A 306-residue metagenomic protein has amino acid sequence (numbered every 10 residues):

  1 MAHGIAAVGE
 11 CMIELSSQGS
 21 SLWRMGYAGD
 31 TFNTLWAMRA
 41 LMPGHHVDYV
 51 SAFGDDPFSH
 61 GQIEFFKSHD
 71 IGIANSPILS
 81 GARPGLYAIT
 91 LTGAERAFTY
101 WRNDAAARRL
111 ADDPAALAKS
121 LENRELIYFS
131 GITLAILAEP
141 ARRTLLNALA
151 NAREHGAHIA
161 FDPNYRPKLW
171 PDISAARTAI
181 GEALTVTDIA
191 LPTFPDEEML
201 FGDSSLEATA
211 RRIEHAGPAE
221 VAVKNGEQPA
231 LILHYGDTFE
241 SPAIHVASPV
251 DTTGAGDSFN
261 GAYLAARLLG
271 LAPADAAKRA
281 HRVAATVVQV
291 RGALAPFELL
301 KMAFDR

Functional and structural regions predicted by a protein language model:
M1-G4, A150-N151, G202-R306: Conserved phosphate-binding/catalytic region of the ribokinase-like
M1-H69: Glycine-rich phosphate/adenosyl-contacting loop at the front of the ribokinase-like
G9-C11, I132, P163, S258: Active-site metal-binding loops of divalent metal-dependent hydrolases
L15, H46-I132, F304-R306: Conserved N-terminal subdomain of the carbohydrate kinase-like
M38, T193, G256: Short, conserved phosphate/pyrophosphate- and ester-handling motifs at nucleotide-, phospho-/glycolipid
F58-I73, A152-R153, A175-T187, A210 (+2 more regions): Short, electropositive alpha-helical surface patch
L126, I132-R212, Q228-A230: Conserved beta-alpha-beta core of the PfkB/ribokinase-like small-molecule kinase fold
